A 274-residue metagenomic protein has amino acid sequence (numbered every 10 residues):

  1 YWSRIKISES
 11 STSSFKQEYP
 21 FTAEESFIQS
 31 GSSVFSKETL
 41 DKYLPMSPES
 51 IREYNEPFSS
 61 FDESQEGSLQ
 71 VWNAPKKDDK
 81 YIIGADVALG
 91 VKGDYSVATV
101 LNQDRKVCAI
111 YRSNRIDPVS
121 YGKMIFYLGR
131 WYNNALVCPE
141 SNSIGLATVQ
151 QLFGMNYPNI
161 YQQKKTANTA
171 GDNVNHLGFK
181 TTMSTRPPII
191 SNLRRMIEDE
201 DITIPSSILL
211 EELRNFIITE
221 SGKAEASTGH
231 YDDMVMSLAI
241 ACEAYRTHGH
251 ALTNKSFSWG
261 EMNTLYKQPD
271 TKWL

Functional and structural regions predicted by a protein language model:
Y1-K164, G171-L177, M183, P187 (+2 more regions): RNase H-like, metal-dependent nuclease domains and their acidic two-metal-ion catalytic environment used
